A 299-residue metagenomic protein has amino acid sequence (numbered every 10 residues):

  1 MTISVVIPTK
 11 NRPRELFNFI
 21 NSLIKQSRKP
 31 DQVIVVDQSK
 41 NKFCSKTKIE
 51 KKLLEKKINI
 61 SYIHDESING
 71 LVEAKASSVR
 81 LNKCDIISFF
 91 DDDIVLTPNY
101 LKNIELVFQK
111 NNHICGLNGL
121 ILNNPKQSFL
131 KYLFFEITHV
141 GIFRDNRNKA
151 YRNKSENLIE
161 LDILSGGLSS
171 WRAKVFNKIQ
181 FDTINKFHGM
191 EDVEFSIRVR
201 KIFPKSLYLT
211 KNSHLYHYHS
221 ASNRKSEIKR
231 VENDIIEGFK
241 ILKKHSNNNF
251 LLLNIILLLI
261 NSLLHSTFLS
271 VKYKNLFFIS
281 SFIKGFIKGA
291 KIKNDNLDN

Functional and structural regions predicted by a protein language model:
R12-K25: Short, well-formed alpha-helical segments that are part of the catalytic scaffolds of diverse glycosyltransferases
N18, T183, L209-I228, G238-I241: Active-site donor/metal-binding and catalytic loop motifs of nucleotide-sugar-dependent glycosylation enzymes
D65-N82: Glycine-rich, basic loop-to-helix element that forms the pyrophosphate-binding segment of sugar-nucleotide handling
I87: Short aromatic/hydrophobic "clamp" motif used to bind/position activated sugar donors
N99-L133: Conserved donor NDP-sugar-binding/catalytic core segment of glycosyltransferases
I137-L161: Short, flexible, basic/aromatic active-site loop/helix in glycosyltransferases
L164-G166, F187-F195: Acidic donor-binding loop at a coil-to-helix junction in glycosyltransferase catalytic cores that engages
K229-E237, K243, N248-N299: Non-catalytic, C-terminal membrane-associated alpha-helical segments of glycosyltransferases
